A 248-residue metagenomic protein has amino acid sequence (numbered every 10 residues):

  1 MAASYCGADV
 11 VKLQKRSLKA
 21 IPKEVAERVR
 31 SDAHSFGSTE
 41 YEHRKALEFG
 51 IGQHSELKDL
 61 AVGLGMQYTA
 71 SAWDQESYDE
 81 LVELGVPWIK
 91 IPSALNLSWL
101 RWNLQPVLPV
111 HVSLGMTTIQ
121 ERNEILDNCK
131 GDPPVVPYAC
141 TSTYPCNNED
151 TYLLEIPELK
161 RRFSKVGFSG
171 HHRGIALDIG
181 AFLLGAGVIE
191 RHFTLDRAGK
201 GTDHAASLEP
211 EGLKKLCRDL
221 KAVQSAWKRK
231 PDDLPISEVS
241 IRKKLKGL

Functional and structural regions predicted by a protein language model:
M1-L248: Catalytic cores and adjacent flexible loops of soluble metabolic enzymes that perform enolate/carbanion chemistry on
